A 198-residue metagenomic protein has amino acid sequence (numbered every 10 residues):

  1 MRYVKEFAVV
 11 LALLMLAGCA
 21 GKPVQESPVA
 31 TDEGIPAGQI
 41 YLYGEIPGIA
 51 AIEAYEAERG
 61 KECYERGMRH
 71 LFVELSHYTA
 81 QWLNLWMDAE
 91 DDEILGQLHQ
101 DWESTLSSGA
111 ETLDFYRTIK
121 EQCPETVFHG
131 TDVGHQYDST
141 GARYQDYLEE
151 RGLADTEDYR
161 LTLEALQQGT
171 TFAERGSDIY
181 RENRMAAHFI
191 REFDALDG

Functional and structural regions predicted by a protein language model:
M1-A8: Bacterial N-terminal signal peptides that target proteins for export
L11, M15-C19: Hydrophobic core
G18-I40: N- or domain-start disorder-to-order transition segments that initiate the globular core
I40, G48-Y55, T79-L85: Start-of-domain marker
Y41-Y43, R69-E74, V127-T131: Structural recognition of the beta-strand scaffold that forms the well-ordered cores of secreted hydrolase catalytic
I46-A50, S76-A80, V133-Y137: Solvent-exposed loop/turn segments at secondary-structure junctions within structured extracellular/periplasmic domains
A54-Y64: Histidine-anchored nucleotide/phosphate-binding helix
N84-D197: A substrate-binding/cap region within the structured catalytic cores of diverse enzymes
